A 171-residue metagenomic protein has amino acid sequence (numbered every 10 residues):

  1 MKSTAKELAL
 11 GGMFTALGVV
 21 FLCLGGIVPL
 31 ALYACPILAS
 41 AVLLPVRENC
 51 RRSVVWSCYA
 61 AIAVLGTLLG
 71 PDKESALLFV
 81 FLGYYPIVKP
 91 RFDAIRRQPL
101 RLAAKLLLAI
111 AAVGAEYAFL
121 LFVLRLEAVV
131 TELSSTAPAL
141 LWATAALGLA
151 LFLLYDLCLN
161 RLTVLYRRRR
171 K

Functional and structural regions predicted by a protein language model:
M1-N49, S53-S57: Hydrophobic transmembrane alpha-helices
S3, E48-S57, I87-A103, P138-L140: Hydrophobic alpha-helical transmembrane segments
T4, P138-K171: Alpha-helical transmembrane segments and their cytosolic interface
L8-M13, A34, W56-A60, S75-A76 (+3 more regions): Hydrophobic alpha-helical transmembrane segments
G18-L22, G66, A112-Y117, L147 (+1 more regions): Alpha-helical transmembrane segments of multipass membrane proteins
C23-L32, A63-R91: Interfacial aromatic-anchored transmembrane helix boundaries in multi-pass membrane proteins
F79-A118: Short helix-perturbing small/polar motifs within transmembrane alpha-helices
V123-A137: Membrane-interface helix termini and inter-helical loops of multi-pass transporters
